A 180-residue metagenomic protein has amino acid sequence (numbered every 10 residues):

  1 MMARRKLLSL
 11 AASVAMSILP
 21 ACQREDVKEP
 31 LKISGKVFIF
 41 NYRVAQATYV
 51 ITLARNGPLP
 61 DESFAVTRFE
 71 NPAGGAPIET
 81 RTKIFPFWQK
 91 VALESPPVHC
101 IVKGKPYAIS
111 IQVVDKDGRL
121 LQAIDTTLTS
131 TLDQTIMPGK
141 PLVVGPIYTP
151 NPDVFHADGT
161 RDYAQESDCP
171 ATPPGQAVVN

Functional and structural regions predicted by a protein language model:
R4-S9: N-terminal export leaders
I18-A21: C-terminal motif of bacterial Sec signal peptides marking the signal peptidase cleavage site
Q23-E25: Bacterial signal peptide processing site
G35-A54: Contiguous beta-strand segments within globular domains
Y42-R43, N56-E62, I101: A short beta-turn/strand-edge loop motif at beta-sheet boundaries
G74-K90, T127-T129: Solvent-exposed serine/threonine-rich low-complexity stretches and specific carbohydrate-binding patches
W88-L121: Short, solvent-exposed, Trp/other aromatic-anchored flexible loops in extracytoplasmic proteins
R119-A171, G175: Short beta-strand elements
